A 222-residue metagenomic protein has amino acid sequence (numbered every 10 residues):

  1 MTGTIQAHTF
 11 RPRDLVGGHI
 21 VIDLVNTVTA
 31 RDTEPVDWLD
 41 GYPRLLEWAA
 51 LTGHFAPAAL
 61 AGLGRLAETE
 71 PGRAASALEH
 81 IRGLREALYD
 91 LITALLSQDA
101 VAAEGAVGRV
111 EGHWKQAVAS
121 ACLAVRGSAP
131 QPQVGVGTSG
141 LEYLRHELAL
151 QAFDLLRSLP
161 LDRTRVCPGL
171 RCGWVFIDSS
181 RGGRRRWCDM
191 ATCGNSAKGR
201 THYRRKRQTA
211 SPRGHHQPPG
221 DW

Functional and structural regions predicted by a protein language model:
M1-V166, G173, S211-W222: Short helix-coil boundary/hinge micro-motifs
P160-V166, F176-R184, R200, R204: Short conserved catalytic/interaction loops centered on acidic-Pro-aromatic/His motifs
V166, R171, W187-D189: Conserved beta-strand segments that form the floor/walls of ligand-binding pockets within enzyme and binding domains
R171-F176, T192, A197: Cys/His-rich microdomains that often coordinate metals
G183-G194: Cysteine-rich micro-motifs
G194-T209: Basic DNA-binding region of bZIP-type proteins
